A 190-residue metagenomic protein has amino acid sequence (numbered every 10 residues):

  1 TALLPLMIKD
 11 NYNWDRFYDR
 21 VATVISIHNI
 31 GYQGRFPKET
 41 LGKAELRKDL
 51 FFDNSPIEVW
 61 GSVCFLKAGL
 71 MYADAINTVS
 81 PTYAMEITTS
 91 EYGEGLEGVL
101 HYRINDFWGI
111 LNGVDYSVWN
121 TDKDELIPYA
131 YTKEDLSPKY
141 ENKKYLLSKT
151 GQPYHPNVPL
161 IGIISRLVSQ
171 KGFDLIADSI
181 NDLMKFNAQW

Functional and structural regions predicted by a protein language model:
T1-W190: Catalytic cores of nucleotide-sugar-dependent glycosyltransferases that transfer UDP/GDP/TDP-activated
